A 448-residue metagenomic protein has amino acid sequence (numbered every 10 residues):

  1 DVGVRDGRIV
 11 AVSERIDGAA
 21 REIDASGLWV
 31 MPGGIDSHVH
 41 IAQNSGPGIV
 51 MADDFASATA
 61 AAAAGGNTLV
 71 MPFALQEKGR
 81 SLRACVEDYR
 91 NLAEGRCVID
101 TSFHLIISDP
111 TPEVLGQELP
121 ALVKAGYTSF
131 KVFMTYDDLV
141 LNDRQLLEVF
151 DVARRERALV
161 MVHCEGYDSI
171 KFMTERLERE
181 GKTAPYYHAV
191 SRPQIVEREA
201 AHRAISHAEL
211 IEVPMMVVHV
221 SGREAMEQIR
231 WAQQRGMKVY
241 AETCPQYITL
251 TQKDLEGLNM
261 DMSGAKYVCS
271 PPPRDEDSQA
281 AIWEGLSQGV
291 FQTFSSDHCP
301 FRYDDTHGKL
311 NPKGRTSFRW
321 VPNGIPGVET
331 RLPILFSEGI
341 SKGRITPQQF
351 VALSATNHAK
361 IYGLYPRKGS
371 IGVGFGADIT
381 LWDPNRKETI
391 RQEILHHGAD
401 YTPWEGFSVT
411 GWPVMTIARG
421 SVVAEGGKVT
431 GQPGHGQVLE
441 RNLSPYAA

Functional and structural regions predicted by a protein language model:
D1-G33, G46-P47: Histidine-rich, glycine-flanked metal-binding segment
G7, G27, H38, A62 (+13 more regions): Divalent metal-coordination and catalytic microenvironments
A25-R96: Metal-associated gating/positioning segment near the N- to mid-region
V39-D53, A74, S102-L115, V190-Q194: Active-site mouth loops of central-metabolism enzymes
R83-I99, E148-V162: Alpha-helix-loop-beta-strand connector modules within alpha/beta enzyme cores
G116-F294, C299-R302, K313: Histidine/acidic residue-rich metal-binding segments in metalloenzymes
K182-P214, K266-Y267, Q292-F294, P300-N385: His/Asp/Glu-enriched, well-ordered alpha-helical/loop segment that forms or immediately abuts the divalent-metal
H307-W320, V373-L439: C-terminal cap of metal-dependent C-N hydrolases
